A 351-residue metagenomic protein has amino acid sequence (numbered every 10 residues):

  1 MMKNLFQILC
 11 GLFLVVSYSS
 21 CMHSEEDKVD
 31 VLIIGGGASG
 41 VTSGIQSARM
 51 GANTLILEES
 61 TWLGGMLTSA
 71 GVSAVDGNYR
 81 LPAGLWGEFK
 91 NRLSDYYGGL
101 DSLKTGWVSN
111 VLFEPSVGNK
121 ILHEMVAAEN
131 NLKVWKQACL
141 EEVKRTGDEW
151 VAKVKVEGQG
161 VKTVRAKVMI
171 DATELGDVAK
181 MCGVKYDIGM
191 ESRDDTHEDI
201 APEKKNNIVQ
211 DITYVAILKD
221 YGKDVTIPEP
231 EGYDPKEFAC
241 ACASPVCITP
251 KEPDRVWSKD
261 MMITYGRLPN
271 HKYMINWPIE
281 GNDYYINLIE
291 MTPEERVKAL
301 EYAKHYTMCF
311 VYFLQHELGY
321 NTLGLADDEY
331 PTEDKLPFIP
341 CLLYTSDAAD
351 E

Functional and structural regions predicted by a protein language model:
M1-E26: Bacterial Sec-dependent N-terminal signal peptides
D27-G36: Beta1/beta-strand and adjacent pyrophosphate-binding region of the FAD-binding site in flavoprotein oxidoreductases
G40: N-terminal Rossmann-fold NAD(P) dinucleotide-binding loop
Q46, A52-N53, E58-E142, T146 (+2 more regions): Conserved N-terminal/central alpha/beta ligand/cofactor-binding core
Q137, E157-V168, A172-S346: Flavin (FAD/FMN)-binding glycine-rich loop and adjacent Rossmann-like elements that form
T146-K162: Conserved beta-strand-loop-beta-strand element in the redox core of flavoprotein oxidoreductases
D347-E351: A short, hydrophobic C-terminal helix/tail in secreted or cell-surface proteins
